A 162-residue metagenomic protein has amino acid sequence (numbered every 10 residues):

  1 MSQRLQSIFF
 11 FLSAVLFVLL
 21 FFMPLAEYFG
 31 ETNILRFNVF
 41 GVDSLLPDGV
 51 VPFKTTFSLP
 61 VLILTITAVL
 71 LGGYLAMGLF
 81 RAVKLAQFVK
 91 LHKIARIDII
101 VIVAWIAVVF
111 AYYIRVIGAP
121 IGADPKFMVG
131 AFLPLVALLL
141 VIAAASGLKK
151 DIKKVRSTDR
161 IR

Functional and structural regions predicted by a protein language model:
M1-F9: N-terminal membrane topogenic signal
Q3, Y74-V101, I161-R162: Cytoplasmic juxtamembrane regions at transmembrane-helix boundaries
A14-I66: Interfacial loop at the N-terminal end of multi-pass membrane proteins
M23-E27, K84-A86, Y113: Short helix-capping/hinge motifs at transmembrane helix termini and TM-loop junctions
V61-L79: Hydrophobic alpha-helical transmembrane segments
I63-T67, R96-A104: Select subsegments of transmembrane alpha-helices in polytopic membrane proteins, especially boundary-proximal
V103-R162: Alpha-helical transmembrane segments of multi-pass integral membrane proteins, characterized by long hydrophobic
